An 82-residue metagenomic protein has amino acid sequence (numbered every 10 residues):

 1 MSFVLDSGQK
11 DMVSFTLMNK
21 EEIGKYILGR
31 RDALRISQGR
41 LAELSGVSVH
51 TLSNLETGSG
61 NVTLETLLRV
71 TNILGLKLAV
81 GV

Functional and structural regions predicted by a protein language model:
M1-E21: N-terminal flexible/basic segments that precede or flank functional cores
K25-R40: Short basic helix-loop element that most often maps to the first helix and adjoining turn of HTH DNA-binding modules
D32, E43, N72: Alpha-helical residues within the helix-turn-helix
I36-T51: Short alpha-helical DNA-recognition segment
E65-G81: DNA major-groove recognition helix of helix-turn-helix/homeodomain DNA-binding modules
